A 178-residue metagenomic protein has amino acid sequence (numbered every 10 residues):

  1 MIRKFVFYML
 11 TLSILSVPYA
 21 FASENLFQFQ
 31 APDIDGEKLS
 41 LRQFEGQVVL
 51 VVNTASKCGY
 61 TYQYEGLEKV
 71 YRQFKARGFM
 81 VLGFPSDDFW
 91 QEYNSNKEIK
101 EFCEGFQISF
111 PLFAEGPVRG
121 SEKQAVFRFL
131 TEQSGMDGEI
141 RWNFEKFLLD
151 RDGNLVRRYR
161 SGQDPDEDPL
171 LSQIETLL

Functional and structural regions predicted by a protein language model:
M1-M9: Bacterial N-terminal signal peptides that target proteins for export
Y8-V17: Bacterial N-terminal signal peptides
F21-R42, A125: N-terminal "domain-start" segment that seeds a small globular fold
D33, N53-K57: Amphipathic alpha-helical repeat scaffolds
E45-L50: Local sequence-structure signature of Cys/Sec-based thiol-disulfide redox active-site neighborhoods
Y60-K123: Structural microenvironment flanking redox-active thiols in thiol-disulfide oxidoreductases
A125-R128, E132-L178: Thiol-/selenol-based redox modules, centered on thioredoxin-like and closely related oxidoreductase domains
